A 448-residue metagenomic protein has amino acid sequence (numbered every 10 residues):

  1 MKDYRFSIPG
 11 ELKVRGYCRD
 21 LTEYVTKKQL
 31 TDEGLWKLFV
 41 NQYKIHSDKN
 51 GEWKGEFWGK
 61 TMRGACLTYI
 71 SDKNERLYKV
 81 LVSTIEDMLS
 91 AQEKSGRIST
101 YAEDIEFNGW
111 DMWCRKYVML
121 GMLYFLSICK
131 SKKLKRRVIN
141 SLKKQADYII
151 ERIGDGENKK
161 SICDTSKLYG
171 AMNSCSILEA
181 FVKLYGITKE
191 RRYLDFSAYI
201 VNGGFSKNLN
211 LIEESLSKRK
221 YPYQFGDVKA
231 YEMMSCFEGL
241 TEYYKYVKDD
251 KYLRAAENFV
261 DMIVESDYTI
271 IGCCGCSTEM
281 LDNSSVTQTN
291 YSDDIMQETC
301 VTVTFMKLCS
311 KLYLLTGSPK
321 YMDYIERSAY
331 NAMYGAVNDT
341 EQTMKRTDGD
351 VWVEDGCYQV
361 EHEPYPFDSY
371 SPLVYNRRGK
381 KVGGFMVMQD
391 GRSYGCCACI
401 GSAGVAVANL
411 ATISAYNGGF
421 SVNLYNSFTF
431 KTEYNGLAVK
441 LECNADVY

Functional and structural regions predicted by a protein language model:
M1-Y448: Glycan-recognition and catalytic cores of secretory/periplasmic carbohydrate-active enzymes
